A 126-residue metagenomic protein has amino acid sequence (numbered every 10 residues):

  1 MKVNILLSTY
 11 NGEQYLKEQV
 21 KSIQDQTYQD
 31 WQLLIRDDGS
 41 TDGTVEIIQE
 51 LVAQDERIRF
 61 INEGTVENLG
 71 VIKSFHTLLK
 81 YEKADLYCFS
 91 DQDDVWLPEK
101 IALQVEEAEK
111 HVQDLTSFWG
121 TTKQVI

Functional and structural regions predicted by a protein language model:
M1-I126: Nucleotide-sugar donor-binding/catalytic module of glycosyltransferases that assemble extracellular/cell-envelope
